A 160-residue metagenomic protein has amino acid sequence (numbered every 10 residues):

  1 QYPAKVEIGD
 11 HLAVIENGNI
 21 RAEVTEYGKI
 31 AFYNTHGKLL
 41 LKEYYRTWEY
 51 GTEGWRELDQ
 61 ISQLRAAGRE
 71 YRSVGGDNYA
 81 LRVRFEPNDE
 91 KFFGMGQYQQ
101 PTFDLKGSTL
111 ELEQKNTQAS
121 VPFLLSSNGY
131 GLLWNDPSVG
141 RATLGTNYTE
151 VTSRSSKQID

Functional and structural regions predicted by a protein language model:
Q1-P3: Solvent-exposed beta-strand/loop surfaces of large extracellular or lumenal domains
K5-D160: Catalytic and substrate-binding clefts that recognize carbohydrates or anionic sugar/phosphate headgroups
